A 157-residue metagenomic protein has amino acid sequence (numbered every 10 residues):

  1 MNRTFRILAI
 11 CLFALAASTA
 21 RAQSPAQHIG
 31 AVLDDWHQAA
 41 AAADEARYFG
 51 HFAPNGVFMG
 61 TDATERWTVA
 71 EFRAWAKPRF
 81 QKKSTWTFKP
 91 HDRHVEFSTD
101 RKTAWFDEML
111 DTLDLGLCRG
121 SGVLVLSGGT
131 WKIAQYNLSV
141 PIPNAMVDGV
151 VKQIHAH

Functional and structural regions predicted by a protein language model:
M1-A9: Bacterial N-terminal signal peptides that target proteins for export
L8-P54, K102, A145-H157: Short, low-complexity N-terminal intrinsically disordered segments enriched in polar/charged residues
Q23, H28, F58, E71-L117: Surface-exposed, charged secondary-structure patches
D34-Q38, F58-E65: Second-shell loop/turn segments in exported
W36, Y48-F49, G56, F72 (+2 more regions): Hydrophobic pocket/interface hotspot
F52, L110-T112, N137: Short beta-strand segments enriched in hydrophobic/aromatic residues within well-folded beta-rich domains
W67-V69: Short beta-edge strand/loop motif at the mouth of beta-sheet-based domains
L117-V147: Short beta-strand edge/turn micro-motifs at domain boundaries
